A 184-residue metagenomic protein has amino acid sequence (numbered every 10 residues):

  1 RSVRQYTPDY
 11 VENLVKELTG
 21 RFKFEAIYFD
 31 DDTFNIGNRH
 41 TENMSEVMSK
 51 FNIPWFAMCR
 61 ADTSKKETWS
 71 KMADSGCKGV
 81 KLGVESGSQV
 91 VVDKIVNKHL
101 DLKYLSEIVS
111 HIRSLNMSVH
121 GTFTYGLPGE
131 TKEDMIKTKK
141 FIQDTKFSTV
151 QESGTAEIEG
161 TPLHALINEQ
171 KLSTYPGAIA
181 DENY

Functional and structural regions predicted by a protein language model:
R1-H120, K140: Radical SAM [4Fe-4S] cluster-binding motif and immediate context
R4, P128-T131: Alpha-helix C-terminal capping/termination sites
D30-G37, R60-A61, Y125-G129, S153-P162: Short, solvent-exposed turn/loop segments enriched in Gly/Ser/Thr/Pro and often Arg
T68-S70, V92-I95, K132-M135, P162-A165: Short secondary-structure transition/capping segments
S118, E133-Y184: C-terminal accessory regions of radical SAM enzymes
